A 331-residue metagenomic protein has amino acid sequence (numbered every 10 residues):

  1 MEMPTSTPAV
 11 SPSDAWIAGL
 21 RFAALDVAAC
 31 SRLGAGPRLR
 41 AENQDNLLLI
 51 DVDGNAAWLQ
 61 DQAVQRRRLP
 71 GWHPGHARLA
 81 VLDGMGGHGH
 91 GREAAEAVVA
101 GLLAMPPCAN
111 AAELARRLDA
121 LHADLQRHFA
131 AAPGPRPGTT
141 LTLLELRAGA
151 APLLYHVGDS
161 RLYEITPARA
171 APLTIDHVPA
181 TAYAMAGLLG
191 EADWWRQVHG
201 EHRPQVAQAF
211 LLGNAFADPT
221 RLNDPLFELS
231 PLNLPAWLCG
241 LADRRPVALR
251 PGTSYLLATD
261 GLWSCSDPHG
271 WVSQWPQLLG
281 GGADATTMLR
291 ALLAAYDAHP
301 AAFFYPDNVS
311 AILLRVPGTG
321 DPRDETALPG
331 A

Functional and structural regions predicted by a protein language model:
M1-A331: PP2C/PPM-type serine/threonine phosphatase catalytic domain
